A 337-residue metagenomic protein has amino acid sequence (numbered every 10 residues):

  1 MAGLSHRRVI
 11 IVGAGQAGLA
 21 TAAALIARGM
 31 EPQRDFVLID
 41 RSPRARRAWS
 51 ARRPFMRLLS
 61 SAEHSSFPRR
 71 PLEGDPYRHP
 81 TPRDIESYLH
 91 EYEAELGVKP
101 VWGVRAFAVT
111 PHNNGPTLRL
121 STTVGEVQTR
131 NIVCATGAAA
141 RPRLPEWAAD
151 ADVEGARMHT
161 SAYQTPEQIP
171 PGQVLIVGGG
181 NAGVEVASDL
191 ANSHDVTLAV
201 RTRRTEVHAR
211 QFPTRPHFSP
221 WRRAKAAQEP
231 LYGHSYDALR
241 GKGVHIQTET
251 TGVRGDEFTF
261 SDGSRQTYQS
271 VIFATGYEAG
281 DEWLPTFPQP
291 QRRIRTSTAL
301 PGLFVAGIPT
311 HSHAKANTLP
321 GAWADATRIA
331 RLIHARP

Functional and structural regions predicted by a protein language model:
A2-A14, L19-A48, Y77-N181, E185-P337: Flavin (primarily FAD) cofactor-binding/catalytic cores of flavoenzymes
A48-L72, F212-P216, P220: Flavin (FAD/FMN) cofactor-binding and adjacent substrate-gating region of FAD-dependent oxidoreductase domains
